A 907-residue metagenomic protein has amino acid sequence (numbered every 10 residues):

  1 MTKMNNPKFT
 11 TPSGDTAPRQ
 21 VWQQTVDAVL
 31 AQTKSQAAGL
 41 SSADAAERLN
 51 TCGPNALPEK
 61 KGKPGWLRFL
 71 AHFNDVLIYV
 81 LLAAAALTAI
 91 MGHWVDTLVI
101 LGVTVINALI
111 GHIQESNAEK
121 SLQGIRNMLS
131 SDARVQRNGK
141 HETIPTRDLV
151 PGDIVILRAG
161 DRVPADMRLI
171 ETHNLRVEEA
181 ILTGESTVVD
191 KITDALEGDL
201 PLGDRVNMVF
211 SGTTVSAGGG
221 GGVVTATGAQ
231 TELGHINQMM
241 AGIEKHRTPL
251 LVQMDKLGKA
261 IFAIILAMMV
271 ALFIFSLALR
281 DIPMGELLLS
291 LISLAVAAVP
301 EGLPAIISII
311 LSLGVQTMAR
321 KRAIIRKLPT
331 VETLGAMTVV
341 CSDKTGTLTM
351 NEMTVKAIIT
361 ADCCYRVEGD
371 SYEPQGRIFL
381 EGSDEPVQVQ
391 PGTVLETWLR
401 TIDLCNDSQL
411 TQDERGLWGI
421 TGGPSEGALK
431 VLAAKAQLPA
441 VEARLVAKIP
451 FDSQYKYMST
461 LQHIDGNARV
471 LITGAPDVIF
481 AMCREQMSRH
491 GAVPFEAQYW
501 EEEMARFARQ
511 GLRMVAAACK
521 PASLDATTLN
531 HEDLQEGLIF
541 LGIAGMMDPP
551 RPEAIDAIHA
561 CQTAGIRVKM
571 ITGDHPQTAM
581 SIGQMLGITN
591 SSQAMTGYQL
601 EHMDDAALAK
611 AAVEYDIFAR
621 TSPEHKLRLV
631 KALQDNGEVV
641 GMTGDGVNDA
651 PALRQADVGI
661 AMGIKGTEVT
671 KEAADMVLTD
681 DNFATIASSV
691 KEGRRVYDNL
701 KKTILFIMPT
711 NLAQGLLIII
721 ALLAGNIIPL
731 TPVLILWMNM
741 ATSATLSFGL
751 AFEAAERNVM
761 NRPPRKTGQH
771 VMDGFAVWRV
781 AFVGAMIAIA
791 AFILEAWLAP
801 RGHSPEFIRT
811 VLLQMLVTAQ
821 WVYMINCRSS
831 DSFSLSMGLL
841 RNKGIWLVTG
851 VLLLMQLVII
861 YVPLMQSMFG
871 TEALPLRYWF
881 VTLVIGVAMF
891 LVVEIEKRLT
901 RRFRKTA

Functional and structural regions predicted by a protein language model:
M1-N761, V771-M772, A785, A796 (+2 more regions): Conserved cytosolic headpiece of P-type ATPases
L734-M738, E806-M815: Loop-to-helix transition at the N-terminal end of transmembrane alpha-helices
T742, I787-A788, T810-M824: Generic alpha-helical transmembrane segments
K766-A785, P805-V811: Membrane-water interface at loop-to-transmembrane-helix junctions
L794-W797, R801, P805, V817: C-terminal substrate-binding/catalytic lobe of Rossmann-fold NAD(P)-dependent dehydrogenases
